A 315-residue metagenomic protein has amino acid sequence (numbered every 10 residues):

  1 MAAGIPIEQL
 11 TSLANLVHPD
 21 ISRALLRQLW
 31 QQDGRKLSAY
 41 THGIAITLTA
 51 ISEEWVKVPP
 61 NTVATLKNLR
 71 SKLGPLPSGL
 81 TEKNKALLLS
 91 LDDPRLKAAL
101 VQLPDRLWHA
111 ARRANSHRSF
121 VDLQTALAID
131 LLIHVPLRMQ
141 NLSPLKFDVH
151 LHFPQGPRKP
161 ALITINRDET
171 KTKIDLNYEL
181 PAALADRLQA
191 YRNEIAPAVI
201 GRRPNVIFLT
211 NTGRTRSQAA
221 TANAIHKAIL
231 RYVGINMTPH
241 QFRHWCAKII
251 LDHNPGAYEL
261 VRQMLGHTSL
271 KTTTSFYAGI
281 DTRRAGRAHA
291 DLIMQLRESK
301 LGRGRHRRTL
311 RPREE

Functional and structural regions predicted by a protein language model:
M1-R70, Y277: Non-catalytic DNA-binding core/recognition domains of DNA-processing enzymes
W55-N61, H109, D130-A161: Short, charged phosphate-coordinating catalytic segments
R95-M139: Basic, Lys/Arg- and aromatic-enriched nucleic-acid-binding interface segment
N141-L142, M237, H244-A247, P255-H267: Active-site-proximal segment of tyrosine recombinases
P144-R187: Conserved tyrosine-mediated DNA breakage-rejoining catalytic core shared by Y-recombinases
P181-N236, H240-Q241: Active-site/catalytic core of tyrosine-dependent DNA strand-transfer enzymes
L265-I293, R297: Catalytic-site neighborhood detector that most strongly recognizes the C-terminal catalytic loop/helix of tyrosine
R284, D291-E315: C-terminal secondary-structure termini that scaffold catalytic or DNA-interacting sites
